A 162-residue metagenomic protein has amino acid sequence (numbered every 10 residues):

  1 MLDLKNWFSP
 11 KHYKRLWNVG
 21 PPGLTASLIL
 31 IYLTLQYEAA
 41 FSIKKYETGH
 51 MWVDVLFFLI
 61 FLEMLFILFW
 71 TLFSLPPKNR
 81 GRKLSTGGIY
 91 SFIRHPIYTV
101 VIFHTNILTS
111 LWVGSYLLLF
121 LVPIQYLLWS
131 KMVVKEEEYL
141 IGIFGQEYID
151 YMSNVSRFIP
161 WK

Functional and structural regions predicted by a protein language model:
M1-T86, V101-K162: Membrane-anchoring alpha-helices and their flanking helix-loop junctions
S91-F103: Membrane-interface loop-to-helix entry segments
